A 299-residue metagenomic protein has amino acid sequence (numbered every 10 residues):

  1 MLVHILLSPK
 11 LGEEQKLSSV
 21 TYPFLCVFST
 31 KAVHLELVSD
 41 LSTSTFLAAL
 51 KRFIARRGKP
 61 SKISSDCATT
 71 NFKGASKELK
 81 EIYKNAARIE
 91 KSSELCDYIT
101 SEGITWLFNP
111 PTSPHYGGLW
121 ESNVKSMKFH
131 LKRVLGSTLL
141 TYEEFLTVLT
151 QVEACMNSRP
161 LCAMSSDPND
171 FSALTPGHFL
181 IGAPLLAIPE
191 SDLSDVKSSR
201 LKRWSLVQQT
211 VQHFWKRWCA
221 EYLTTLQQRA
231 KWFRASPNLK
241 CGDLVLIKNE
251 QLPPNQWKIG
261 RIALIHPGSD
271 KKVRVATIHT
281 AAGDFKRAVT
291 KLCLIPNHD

Functional and structural regions predicted by a protein language model:
M1-H34, S39-L41: An active-site-proximal beta-strand-loop segment
I5-E13, F214, W218-L294: Short basic/aromatic-enriched segments
I5-P9, A32-V33, S42-T45, T70-G74 (+4 more regions): Flexible loop/turn segments at secondary-structure boundaries
K10-E14, E36-S39, A48-A49, A75-E78 (+7 more regions): Short coil/turn segments at secondary-structure boundaries
S18-V20, L35-K62: Active-site beta-loop-alpha junctions of metal-dependent nucleic acid enzymes, especially the RNase H-like/DDE
F28-T30, F53-S61, Y98-E102, S269 (+1 more regions): Secondary-structure transition/capping motifs at alpha-helix termini and the adjoining loop/turn into the next element
A55-A86, P110: Acidic/histidine-rich, metal-coordinating catalytic segments
K73-K77, C96-N255: Domain-scale segment recognizer with a strong primary affinity for retroviral/LTR-retrotransposon integrase
